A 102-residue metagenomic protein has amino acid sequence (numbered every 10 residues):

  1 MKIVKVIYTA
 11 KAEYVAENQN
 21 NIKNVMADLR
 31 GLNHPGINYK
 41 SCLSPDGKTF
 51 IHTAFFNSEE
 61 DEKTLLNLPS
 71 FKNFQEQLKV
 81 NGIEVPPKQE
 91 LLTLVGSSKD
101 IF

Functional and structural regions predicted by a protein language model:
M1-I3, G47-K48: Coil-to-beta-strand transition motifs
K2-A10: Short glycine-/aliphatic-rich beta-strand segments at the starts of folded cytosolic domains
Y8, I37-I51, Q75-F102: Glycine-rich beta-strand-turn "strand-cap" elements at beta-sheet edges
T9-N20: Short, surface-exposed ligand-recognition loops at beta-strand->loop->(often short) alpha-helix junctions that present
K11-E13, D46, N57-E59: Short coil/turn motifs at secondary-structure junctions
Y14-A16, E60-E62, S97: Residue-level signal for secondary-structure boundary sites
N24, D28-N38, F55-E90: An amphipathic, aromatic/His-enriched active-site/gating alpha helix that lines ligand/cofactor pockets
